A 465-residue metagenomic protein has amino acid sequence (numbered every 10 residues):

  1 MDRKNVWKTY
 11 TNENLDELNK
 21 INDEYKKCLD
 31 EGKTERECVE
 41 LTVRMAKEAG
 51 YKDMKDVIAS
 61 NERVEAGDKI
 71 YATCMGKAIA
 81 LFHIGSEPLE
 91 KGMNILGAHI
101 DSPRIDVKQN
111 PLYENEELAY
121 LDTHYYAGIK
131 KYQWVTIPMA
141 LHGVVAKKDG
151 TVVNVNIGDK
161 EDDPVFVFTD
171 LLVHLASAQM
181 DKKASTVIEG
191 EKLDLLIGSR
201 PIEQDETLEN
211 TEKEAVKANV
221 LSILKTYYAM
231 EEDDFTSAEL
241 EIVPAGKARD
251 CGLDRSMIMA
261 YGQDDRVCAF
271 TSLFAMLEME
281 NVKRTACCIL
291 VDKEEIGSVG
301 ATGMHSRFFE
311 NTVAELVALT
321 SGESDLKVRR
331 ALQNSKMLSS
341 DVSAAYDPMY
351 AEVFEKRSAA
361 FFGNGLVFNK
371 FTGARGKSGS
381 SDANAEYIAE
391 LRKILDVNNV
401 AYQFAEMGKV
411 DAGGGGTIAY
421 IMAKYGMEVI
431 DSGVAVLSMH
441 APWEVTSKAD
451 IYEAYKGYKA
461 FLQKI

Functional and structural regions predicted by a protein language model:
M1-I465: N-terminal hydrophobic/helix-forming segments and targeting peptides
